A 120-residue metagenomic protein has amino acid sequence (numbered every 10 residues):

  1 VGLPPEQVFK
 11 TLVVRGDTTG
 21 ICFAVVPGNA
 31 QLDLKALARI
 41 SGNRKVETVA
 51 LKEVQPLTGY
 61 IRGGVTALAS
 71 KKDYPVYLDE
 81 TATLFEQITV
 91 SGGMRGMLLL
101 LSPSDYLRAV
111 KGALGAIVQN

Functional and structural regions predicted by a protein language model:
V1-N120: Extended, low-hydrophobicity, polar/charged segments
